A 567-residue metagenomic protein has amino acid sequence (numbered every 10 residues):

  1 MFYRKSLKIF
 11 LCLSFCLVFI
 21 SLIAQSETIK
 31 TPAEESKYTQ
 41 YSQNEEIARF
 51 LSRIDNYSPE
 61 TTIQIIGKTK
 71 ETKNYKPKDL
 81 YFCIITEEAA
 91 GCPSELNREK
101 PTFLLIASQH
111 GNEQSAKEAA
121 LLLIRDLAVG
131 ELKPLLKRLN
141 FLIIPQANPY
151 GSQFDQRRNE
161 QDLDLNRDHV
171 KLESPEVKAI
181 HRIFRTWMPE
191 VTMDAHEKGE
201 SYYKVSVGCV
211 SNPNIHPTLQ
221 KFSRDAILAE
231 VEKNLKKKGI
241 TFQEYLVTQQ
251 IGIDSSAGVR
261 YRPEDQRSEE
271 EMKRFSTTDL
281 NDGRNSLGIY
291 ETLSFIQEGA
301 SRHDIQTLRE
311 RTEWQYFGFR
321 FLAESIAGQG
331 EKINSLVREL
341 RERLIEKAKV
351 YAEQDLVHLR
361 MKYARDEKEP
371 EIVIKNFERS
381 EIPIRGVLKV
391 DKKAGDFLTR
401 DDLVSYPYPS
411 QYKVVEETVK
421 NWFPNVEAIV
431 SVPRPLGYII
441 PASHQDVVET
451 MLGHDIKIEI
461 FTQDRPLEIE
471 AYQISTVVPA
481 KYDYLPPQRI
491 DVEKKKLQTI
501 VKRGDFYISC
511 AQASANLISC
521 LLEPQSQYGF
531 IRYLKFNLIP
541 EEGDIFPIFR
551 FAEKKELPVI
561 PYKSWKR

Functional and structural regions predicted by a protein language model:
F2-L11: Bacterial N-terminal signal peptides that target proteins for export
F10-S21: Bacterial N-terminal signal peptides
E27-Y38, L105-A107, C209, E427-R434: Acidic/histidine-rich, surface-exposed loop or edge segments in extracytoplasmic proteins
N44-L105: Soluble metallo-hydrolase cores and metallopeptidase-like ectodomains found primarily in the secretory/periplasmic
Q64, Y81-C83, T102-I106, L142-P145 (+5 more regions): Structural recognition of the beta-strand scaffold that forms the well-ordered cores of secreted hydrolase catalytic
L96-E269, K273-T278: Active-site/substrate-binding loop(s) of hydrolase catalytic cores
G252-I469: Hard-cation-handling environments
E427, V432, G437-P441, V448-G453 (+2 more regions): Catalytic centers of hydrolytic enzymes
